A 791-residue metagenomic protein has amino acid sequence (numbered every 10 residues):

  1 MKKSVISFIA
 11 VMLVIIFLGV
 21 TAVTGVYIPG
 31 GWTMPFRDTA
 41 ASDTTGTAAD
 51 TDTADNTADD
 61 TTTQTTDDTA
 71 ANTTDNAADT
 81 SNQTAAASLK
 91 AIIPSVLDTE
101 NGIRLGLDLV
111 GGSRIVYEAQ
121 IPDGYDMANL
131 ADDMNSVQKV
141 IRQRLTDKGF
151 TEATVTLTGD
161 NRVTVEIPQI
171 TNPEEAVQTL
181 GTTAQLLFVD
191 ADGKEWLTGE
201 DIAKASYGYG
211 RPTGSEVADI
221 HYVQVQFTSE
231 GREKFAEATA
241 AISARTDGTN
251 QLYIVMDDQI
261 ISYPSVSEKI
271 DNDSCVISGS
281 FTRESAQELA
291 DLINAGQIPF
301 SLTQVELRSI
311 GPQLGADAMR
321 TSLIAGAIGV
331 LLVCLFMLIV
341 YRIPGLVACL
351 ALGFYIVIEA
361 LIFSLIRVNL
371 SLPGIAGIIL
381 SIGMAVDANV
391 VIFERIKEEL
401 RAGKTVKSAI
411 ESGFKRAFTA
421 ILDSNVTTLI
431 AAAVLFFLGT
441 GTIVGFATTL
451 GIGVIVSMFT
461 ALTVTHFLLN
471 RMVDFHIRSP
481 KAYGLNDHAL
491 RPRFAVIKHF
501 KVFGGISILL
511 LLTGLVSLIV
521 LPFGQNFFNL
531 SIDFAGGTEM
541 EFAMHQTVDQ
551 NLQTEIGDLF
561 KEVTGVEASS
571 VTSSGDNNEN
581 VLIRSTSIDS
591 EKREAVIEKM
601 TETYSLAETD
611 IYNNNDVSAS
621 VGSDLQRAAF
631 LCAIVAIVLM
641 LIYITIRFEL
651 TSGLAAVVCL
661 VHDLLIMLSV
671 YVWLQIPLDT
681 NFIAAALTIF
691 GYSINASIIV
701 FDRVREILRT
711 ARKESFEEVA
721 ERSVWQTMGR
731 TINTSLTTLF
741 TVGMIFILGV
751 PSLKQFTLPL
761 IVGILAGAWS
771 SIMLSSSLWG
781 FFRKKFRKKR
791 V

Functional and structural regions predicted by a protein language model:
M1-V791: A structural signal for conserved, well-ordered secondary-structure elements that form binding/interaction cores
